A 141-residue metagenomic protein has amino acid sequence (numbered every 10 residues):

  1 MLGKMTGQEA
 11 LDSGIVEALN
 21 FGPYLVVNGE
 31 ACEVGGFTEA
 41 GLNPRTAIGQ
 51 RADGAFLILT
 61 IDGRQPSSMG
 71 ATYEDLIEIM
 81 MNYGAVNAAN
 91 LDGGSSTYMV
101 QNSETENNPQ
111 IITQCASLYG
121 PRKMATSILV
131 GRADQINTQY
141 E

Functional and structural regions predicted by a protein language model:
M1-E141: Gly/Ser/Thr/Pro-rich low-complexity, intrinsically disordered segments
